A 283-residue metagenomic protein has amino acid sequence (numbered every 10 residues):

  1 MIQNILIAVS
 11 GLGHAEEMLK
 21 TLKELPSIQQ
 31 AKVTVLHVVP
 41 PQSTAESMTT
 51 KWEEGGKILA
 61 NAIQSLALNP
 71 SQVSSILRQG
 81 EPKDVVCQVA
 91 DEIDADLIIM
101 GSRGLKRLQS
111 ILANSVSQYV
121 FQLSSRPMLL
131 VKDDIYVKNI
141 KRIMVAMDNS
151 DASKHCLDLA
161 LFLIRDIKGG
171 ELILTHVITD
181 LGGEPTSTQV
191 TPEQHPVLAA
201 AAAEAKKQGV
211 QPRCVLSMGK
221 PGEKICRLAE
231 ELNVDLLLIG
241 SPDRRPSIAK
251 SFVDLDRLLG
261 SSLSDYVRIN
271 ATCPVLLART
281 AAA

Functional and structural regions predicted by a protein language model:
M1, E53, Q64-I98, K206-S247 (+1 more regions): Structural beta-alpha unit
M1-T49, S71, K141-S187, R213 (+1 more regions): Small/aliphatic-rich secondary-structure junction motif
Q3-N4, C87-Y136, L232-A283: Gly/Ser-rich helix-loop-strand patches that form or flank binding pockets for ribonucleotide-derived cofactors
K20-K23, Q118, A199-A202, D265-Y266: Active-site phosphate/pyrophosphate- and oxyanion-stabilizing loops and adjacent acidic/basic residues in soluble
V35, S74-L77, L130, L174 (+2 more regions): A structural preference for short, hydrophobic beta-strand core positions in alpha/beta folds
A45-K51, E184-Q189, R245-L258: Short, flexible/disordered intra-domain loops and linkers
T49-A60, T191-A199, S261: Short, surface-exposed alpha-helical segments at coil->helix boundaries
V177-R213: Glycine-rich phosphate/pyrophosphate-binding loop and the adjoining helix
